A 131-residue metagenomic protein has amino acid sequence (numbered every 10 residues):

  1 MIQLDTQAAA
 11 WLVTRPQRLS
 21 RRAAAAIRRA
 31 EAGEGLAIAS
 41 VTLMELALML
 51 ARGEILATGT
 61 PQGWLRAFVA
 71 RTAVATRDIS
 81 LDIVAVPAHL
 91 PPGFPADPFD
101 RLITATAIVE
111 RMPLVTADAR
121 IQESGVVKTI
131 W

Functional and structural regions predicted by a protein language model:
M1-I38, R52-A67, E110, R120-S124: Short, well-structured N-terminal submotif of metal-dependent ribonuclease cores
Q3, A37-S40, D78, V115: Short aromatic/basic micro-patch
A8, T42-L43, I83, I103 (+1 more regions): Alpha-helix capping/helix-boundary segments
I27, V41, W64, I83-V86 (+2 more regions): Residue-level signal for alpha-helical context at structural boundaries
L46: Phosphate/NTP-binding elements of NTP-utilizing enzymes
M49: ABC-type ATPase nucleotide-binding domain
L56-Q62, A70-A117: Active-site neighborhoods of divalent-metal-dependent phosphate/nucleic-acid chemistry enzymes
V126-W131: Active-site regions of enzymes building and remodeling cell-envelope glycoconjugates
